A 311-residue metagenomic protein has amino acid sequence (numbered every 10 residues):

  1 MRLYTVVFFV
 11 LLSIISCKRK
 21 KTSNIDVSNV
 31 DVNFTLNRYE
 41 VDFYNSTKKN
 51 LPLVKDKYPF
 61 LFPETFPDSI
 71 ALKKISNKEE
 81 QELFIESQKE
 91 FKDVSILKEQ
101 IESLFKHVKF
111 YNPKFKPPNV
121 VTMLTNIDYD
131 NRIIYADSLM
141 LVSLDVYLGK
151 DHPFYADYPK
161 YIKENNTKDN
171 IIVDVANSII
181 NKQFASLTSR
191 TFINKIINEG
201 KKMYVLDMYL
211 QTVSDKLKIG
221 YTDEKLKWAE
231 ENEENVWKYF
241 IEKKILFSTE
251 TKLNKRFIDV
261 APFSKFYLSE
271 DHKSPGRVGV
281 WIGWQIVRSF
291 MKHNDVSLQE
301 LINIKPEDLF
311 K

Functional and structural regions predicted by a protein language model:
T5-L12: Sec-dependent N-terminal signal peptides
I14-S16: C-terminal motif of bacterial Sec signal peptides marking the signal peptidase cleavage site
K18-L83: N-terminal mature-domain "stem" immediately C-terminal to a signal peptide or N-terminal signal-anchor/transmembrane
D31, I75, D93-Q100, I193-N198 (+4 more regions): Extracytoplasmic/periplasmic, Sec-exported soluble proteins
E80-A229, K244, Q299, N303-P306: Acidic/His-rich structured neighborhood in mature extracellular/periplasmic domains
S103, H107, G200, Y204 (+3 more regions): Extracytoplasmic/secreted proteins, especially bacterial periplasmic and envelope-associated proteins
N170, N235-F257: An acidic intrinsically disordered interaction segment
S248-K311: C-terminal soluble interaction/assembly domains
